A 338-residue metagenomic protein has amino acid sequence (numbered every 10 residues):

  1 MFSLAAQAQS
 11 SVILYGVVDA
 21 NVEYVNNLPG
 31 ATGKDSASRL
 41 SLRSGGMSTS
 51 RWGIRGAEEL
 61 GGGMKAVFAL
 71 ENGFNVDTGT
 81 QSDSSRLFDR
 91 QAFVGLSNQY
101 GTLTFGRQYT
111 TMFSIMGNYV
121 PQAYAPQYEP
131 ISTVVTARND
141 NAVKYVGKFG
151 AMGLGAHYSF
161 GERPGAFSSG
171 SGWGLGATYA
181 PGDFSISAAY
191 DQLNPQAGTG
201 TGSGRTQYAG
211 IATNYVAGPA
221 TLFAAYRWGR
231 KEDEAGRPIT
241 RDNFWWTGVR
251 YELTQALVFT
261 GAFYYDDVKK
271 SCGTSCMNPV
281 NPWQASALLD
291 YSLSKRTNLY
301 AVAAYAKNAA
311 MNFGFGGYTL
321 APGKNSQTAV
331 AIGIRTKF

Functional and structural regions predicted by a protein language model:
Q9-V25, A37-G161, S169-S171, T178-S185: Outer membrane beta-barrel
S10-G16, E58, G62-A66, Q99-L103 (+10 more regions): Outer-envelope beta-barrel architecture signal
A20-N26, N72-V76, Y109-T111, A151 (+8 more regions): Transmembrane beta-strands of outer-membrane beta-barrel pores
A37-L40, T80, Y128-P130, G161-E162 (+5 more regions): Extracellular loop and loop/strand-boundary signature of outer-membrane beta-barrel proteins
R43-T49, S85-D89, V134-R138, A166-G172 (+5 more regions): Transmembrane beta-barrel outer-membrane domains
R51-G53, Q91-F93, A142, G174 (+4 more regions): Membrane-embedded beta-strand positions in outer-membrane beta-barrel channels/transporters
G172-S292, A303-Y305: Detector for outer-membrane/organellar transmembrane beta-barrel domains, recognizing the amphipathic beta-strand
A287, Y291-L293, K324-F338: Outer-membrane beta-barrel "beta-signal"
